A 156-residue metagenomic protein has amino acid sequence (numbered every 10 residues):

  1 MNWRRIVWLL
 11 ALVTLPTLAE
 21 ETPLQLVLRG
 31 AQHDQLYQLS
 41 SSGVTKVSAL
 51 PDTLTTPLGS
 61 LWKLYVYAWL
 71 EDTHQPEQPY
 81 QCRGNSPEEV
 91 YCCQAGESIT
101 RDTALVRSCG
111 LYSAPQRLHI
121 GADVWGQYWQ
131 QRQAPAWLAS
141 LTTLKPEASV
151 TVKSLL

Functional and structural regions predicted by a protein language model:
M1-V7: Bacterial N-terminal signal peptides that target proteins for export
V7-T14: Bacterial N-terminal signal peptides
L15-A19: Sec/Tat signal peptide C-region and signal peptidase I cleavage site
E20-A49: A short, well-structured edge-of-sheet supersecondary motif
T22-L24, L28, Q32, Y80-L156: Active-site-adjacent helix/loop patches that line small-molecule binding or acyl-intermediate pockets
A49-T55: N-terminal post-signal-peptidase region of extra-cytosolic proteins
T55-Q78, A104: Active-site SXXK
